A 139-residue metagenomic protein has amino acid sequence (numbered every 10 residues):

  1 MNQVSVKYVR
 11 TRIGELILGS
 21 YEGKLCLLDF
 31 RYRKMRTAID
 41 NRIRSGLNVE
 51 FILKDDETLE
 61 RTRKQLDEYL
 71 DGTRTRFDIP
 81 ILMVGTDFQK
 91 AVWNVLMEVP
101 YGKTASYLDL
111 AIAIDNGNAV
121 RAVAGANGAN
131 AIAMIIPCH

Functional and structural regions predicted by a protein language model:
M1-N118: Basic nucleic-acid-binding alpha-helical/helix-turn surface characteristic of O6-alkylguanine DNA
L96, C138-H139: Structural signal for hydrophobic
N118-C138: Short glycine/serine-rich loop segments
